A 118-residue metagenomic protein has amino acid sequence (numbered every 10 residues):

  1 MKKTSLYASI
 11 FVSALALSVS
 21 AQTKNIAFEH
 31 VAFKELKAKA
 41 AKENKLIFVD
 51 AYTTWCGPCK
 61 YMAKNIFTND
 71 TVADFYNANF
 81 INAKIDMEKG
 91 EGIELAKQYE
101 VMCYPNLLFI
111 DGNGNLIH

Functional and structural regions predicted by a protein language model:
M1-N25: Bacterial Sec-dependent N-terminal signal peptides
A27-H30, N69-E91: Thiol-based oxidoreductase modules, predominantly thioredoxin-like and allied folds used for disulfide exchange
F28-L46: A short beta-strand-turn-helix
N44-I47, A51-W55, C103: Short pre-active-site segment immediately N-terminal to redox-active cysteine/selenocysteine motifs in thiol-based
I47-D50, N82-K84, L108-F109: Structural recognition of the beta-strand scaffold that forms the well-ordered cores of secreted hydrolase catalytic
A51-F67: Conserved redox-active cysteine motifs that mediate thiol-disulfide chemistry, especially di-cysteine Cys-X(1-2)-Cys
G90-Y104: Structural alpha/beta surface segment adjacent to cysteine/selenocysteine redox centers across thiol/disulfide enzymes
C103-H118: A short, hydrophobic beta-strand/beta-hairpin element that forms part of a small beta-sheet core
